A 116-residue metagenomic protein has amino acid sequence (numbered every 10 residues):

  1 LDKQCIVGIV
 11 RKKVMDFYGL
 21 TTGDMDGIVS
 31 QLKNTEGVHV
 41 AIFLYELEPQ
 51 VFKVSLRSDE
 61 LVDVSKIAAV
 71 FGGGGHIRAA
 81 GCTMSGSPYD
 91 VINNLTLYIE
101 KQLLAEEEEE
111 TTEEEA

Functional and structural regions predicted by a protein language model:
L1-V70, G75-A116: Hydrophobic helix-and-loop "lid/oligomerization" segment in the mid-to-C-terminal part of catalytic domains
